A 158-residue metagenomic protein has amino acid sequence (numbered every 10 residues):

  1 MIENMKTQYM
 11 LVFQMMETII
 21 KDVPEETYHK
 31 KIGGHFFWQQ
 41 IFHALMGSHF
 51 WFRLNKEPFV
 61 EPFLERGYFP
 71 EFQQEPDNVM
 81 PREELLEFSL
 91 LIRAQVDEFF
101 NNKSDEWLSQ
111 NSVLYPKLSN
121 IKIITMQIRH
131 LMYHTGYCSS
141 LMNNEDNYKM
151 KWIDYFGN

Functional and structural regions predicted by a protein language model:
M1-M15: N-terminal amphipathic alpha-helix initiation
K6-M10, E25-E71, V113-N158: Short, contiguous alpha-helical
F13, E17-P24, S48-F52, L90-S104 (+2 more regions): Structural signal for well-ordered, non-membrane alpha-helices
I19-I20, Y68, E75, E106 (+1 more regions): Generic signal for short, ordered secondary-structure residues within or immediately flanking folded domains
Q73-N111, I121-M132: Acidic/histidine-rich alpha-helical segments that form the ligand environment of transition-metal centers
